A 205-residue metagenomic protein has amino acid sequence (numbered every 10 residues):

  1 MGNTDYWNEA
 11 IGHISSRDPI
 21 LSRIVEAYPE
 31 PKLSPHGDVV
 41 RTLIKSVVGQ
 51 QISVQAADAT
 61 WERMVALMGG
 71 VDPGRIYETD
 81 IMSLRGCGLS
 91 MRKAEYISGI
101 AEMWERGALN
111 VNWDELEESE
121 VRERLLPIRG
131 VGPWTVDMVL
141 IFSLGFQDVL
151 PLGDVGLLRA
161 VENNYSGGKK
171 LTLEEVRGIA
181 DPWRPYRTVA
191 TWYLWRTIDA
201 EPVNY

Functional and structural regions predicted by a protein language model:
M1-P31, E95, E118, P133-Y205: C-terminal accessory module of base-excision DNA glycosylases/AP lyases that mediates lesion recognition and DNA
N8, D38-T42, E78-T79, V121-R122 (+1 more regions): Alpha-helical scaffolds flanking conserved acidic
A10, R17, V39-I44, T60: Short N-terminal amphipathic alpha-helix/helix-capping patch enriched in small hydrophobics with frequent Ser/Thr
I20, I24, I52-S53, A57-R129 (+1 more regions): Alpha-helical ds-nucleic-acid-binding substructure associated with the helix-hairpin-helix region of base-excision DNA
H36, V40, I44, S53-A57 (+4 more regions): Hydrophobic (often cysteine-bearing) scaffold residues that line and stabilize catalytic clefts of nucleotide/cofactor
L43-K45, L84, A180: Amphipathic alpha-helical segments that form the core helices of the histone-fold
I44, I97-I100, V161: Buried hydrophobic packing segments
